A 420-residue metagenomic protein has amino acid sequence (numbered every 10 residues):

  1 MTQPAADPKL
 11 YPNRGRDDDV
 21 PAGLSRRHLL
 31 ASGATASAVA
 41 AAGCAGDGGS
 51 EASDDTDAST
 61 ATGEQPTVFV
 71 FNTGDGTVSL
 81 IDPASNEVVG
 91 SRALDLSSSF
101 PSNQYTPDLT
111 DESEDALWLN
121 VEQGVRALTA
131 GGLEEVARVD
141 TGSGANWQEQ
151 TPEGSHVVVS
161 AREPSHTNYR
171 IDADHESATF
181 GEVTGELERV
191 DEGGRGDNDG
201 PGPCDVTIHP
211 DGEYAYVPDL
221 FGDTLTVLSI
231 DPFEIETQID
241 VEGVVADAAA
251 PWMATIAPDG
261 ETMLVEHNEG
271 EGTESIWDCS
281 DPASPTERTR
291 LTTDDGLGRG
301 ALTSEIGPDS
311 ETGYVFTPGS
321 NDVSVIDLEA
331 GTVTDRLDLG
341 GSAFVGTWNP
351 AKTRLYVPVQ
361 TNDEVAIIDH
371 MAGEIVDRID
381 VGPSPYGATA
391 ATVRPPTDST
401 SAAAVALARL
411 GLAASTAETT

Functional and structural regions predicted by a protein language model:
M1-P101, T106-H156, S160-G200, D219-L220 (+11 more regions): Terminal disorder- and signal-encoded targeting elements
G300-T303: Redox- and metal-dependent alpha/beta enzyme cores, enriched for Fe-S-associated oxidoreductases and cofactor-handling
A351-T353: Short alpha-helical interaction motifs and adjacent low-complexity tails used for partner binding in regulatory proteins
